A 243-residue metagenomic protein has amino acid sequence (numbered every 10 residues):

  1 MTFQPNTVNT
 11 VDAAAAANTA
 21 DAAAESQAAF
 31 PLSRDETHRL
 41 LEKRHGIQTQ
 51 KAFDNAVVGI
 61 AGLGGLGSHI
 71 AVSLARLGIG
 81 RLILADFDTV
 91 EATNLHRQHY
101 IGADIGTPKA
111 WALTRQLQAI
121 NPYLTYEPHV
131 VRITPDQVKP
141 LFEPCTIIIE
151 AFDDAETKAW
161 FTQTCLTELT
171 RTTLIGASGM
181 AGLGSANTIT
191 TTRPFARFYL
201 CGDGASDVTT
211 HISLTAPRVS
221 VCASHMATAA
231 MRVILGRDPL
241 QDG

Functional and structural regions predicted by a protein language model:
M1-V58: N-terminal charged helix/coil linker that caps or initiates catalytic domains
I60-L63, L84: Hydrophobic Val/Ile/Leu positions in short beta-strands of Rossmann-like dinucleotide-binding domains
L66: Hydrophobic/small residue at the entry helix of a nucleotide-binding pocket
I70-A71, L113: Hydrophobic residues within alpha-helices that form the first helical element adjacent to the glycine-rich loop
R76-R81: Conserved S-adenosyl-L-methionine
L84-I120: Glycine-rich phosphate-binding loop and adjoining beta1-alpha1-beta2 segment of Rossmann-like nucleotide-binding folds
A110-T146, F152-A155: A structured beta-alpha segment of the ubiquitous adenosine-cofactor-binding alpha/beta core
T146-H225, R237-D238: E1/E1-like adenylate-forming module used to activate ubiquitin-like modifiers and sulfur-carrier proteins
